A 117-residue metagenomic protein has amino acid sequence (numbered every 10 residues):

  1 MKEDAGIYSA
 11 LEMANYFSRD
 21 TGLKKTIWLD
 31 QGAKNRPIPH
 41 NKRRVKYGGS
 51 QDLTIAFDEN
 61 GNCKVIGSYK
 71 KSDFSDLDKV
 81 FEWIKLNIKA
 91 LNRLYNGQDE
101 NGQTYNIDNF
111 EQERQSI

Functional and structural regions predicted by a protein language model:
M1, S9-A10, S50, D76 (+1 more regions): Short linear sequence motifs
M1-G22: Negatively charged, low-complexity tracts enriched in Asp/Glu with abundant Ser/Thr
A5, M13-A14, T54, N92 (+2 more regions): Generic intrinsically disordered, low-complexity segments enriched for polar/acidic and small residues
F17-D78: A short, structured beta-strand/loop element
K71-I117: Short, compact, well-ordered microdomains
